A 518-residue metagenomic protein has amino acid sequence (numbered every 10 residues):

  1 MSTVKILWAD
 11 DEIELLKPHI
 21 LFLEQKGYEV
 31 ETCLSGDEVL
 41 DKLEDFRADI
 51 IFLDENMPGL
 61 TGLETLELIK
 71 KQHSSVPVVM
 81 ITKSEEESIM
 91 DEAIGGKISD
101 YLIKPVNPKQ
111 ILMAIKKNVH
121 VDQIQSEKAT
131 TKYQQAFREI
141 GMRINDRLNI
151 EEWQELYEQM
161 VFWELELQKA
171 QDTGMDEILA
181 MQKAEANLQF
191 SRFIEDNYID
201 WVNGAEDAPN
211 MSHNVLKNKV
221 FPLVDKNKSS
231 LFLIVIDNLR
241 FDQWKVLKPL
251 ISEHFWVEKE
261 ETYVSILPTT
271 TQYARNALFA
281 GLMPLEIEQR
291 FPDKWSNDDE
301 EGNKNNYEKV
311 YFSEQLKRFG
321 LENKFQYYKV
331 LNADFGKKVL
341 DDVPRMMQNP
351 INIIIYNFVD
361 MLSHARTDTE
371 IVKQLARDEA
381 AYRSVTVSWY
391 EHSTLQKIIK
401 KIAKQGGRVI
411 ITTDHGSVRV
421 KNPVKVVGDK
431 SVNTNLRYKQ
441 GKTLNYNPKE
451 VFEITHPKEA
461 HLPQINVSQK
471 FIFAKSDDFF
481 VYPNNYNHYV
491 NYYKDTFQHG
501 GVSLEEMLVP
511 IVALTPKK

Functional and structural regions predicted by a protein language model:
D11-E12, L21-F22, N56, D91 (+4 more regions): Feature captures the catalytic ectodomains and active-site-proximal regions of enzymes that hydrolyze or transfer
I13-E31: Two-component/phosphorelay signaling modules centered on CheY-like receiver
L34-S35, T61-E64: Acidic catalytic/metal-coordinating carboxylates
F46-F52: Active-site beta3 strand of CheY-like receiver
D54, T82: Active-site residues of response regulator receiver
L63-S74: Short amphipathic alpha-helix used as the core "switch/output" element in two-component signaling
E64, E85-D100: Alpha4 helix (beta4-alpha4-beta5 surface) of REC/receiver domains from two-component response regulators
K104: A Lys-centered signature of the CheY-like receiver
